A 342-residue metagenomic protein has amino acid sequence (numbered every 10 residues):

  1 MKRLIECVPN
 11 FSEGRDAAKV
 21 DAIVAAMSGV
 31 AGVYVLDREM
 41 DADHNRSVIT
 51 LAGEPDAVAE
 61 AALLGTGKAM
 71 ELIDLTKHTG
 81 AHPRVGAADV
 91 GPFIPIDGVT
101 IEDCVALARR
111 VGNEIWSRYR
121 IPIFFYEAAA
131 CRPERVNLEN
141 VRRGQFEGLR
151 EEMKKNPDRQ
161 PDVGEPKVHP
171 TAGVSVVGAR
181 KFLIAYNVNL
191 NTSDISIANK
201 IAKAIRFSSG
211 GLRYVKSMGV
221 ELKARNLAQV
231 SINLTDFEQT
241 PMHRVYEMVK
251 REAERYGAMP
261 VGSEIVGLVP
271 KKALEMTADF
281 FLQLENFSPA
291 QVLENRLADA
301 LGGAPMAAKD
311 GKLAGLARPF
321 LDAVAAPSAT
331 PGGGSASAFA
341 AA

Functional and structural regions predicted by a protein language model:
M1-D322, A326-P327: Long, contiguous binding/interaction regions
A325-A342: Glycine/serine-rich anion-binding loops at beta->alpha junctions that coordinate negatively charged ligand groups
